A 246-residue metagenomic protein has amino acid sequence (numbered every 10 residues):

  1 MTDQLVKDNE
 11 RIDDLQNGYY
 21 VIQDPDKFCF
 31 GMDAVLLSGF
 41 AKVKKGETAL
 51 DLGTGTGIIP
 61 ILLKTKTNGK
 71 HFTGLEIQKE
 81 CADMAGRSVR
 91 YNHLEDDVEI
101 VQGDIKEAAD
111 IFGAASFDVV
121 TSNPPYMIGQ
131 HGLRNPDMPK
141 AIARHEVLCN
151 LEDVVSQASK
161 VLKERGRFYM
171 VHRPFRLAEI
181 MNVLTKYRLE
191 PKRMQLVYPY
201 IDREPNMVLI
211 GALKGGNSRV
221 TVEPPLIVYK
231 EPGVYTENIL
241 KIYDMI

Functional and structural regions predicted by a protein language model:
T2-K44: Class I SAM-dependent transferase core
G18, G46, G69, E95-D97 (+2 more regions): A generic structural signal for alpha->beta connector loops
I22, T73, E99-V101, K192-Q195: General small-molecule cofactor/ligand-binding pocket signal
L37, N123, V154, A212: Residue-level signal for inorganic ion chemistry
F40-L133: Conserved SAM/SAH cofactor-binding pocket of Class I
P124-D153: Mobile active-site "lid"/loop adjacent to the S-adenosyl-L-methionine
L148-P199, R203-P205: Conserved Class I SAM-dependent methyltransferase catalytic core
E204-I246: SAM/dcSAM-binding transferase cores
